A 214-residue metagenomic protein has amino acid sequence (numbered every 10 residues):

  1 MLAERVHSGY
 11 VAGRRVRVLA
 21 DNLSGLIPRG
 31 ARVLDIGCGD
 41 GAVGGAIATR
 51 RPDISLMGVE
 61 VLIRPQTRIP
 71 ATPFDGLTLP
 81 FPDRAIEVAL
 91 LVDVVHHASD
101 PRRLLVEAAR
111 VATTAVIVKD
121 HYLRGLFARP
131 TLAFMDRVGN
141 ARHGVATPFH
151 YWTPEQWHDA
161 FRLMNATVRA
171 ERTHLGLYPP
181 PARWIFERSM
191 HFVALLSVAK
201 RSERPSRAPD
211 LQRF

Functional and structural regions predicted by a protein language model:
M1-V18: Class I SAM-dependent methyltransferase Rossmann-like catalytic core, especially the SAM/SAH-binding loop
G30-G39: Conserved class I S-adenosyl-L-methionine
D40-T78: Class I SAM-dependent methyltransferase SAM/SAH-binding core
G45, H121-R183: C-terminal alpha-helical "lid/dimerization" subdomain adjacent to the S-adenosyl-L-methionine
A71, A133, V168-F214: A C-terminal cap/extension of S-adenosyl-L-methionine-dependent methyltransferases that defines the acceptor-substrate
L90: A conserved beta-strand element that flanks and buttresses the S-adenosyl-L-methionine
A98-E107: A short, conserved alpha-helix within the catalytic core of class I
T113-H121: Conserved beta-strand signature within the Rossmann-like core of class I S-adenosyl-L-methionine
